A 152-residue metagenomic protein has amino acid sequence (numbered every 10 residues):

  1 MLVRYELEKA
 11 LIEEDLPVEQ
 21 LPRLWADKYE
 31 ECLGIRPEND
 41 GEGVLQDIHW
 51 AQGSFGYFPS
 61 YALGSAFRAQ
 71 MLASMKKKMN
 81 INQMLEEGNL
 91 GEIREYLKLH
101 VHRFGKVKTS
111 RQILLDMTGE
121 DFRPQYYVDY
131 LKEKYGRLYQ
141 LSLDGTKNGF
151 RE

Functional and structural regions predicted by a protein language model:
M1-E152: C-terminal, non-catalytic "cap/extension" segments appended to globular domains
